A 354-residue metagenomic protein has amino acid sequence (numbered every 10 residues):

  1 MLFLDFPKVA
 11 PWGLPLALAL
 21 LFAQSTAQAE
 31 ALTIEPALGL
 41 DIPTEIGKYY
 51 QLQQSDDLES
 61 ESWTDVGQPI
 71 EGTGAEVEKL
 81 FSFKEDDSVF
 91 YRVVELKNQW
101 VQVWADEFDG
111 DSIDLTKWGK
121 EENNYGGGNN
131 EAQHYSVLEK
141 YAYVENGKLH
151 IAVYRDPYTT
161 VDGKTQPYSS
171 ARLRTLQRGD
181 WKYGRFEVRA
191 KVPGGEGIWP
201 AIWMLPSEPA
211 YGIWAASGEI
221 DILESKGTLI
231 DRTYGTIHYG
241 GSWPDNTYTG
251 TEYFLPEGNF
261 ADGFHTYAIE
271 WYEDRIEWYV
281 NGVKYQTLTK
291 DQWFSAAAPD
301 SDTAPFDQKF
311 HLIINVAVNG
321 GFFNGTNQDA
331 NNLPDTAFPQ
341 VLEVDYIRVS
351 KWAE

Functional and structural regions predicted by a protein language model:
M1-L14: Bacterial N-terminal signal peptides that target proteins for export
M1-L4, L20, K48, K79-F81 (+4 more regions): Short non-domain terminal segments
P7-A10, T26, E85, F310: Prokaryotic Sec-type signal peptides and long signal-anchor helices with extended Leu/Ile/Val-rich h-regions
L14, L18, F22-W100: Short, composition-biased motifs enriched in small/polar/acidic residues
K97-E354: GH16 jelly-roll
